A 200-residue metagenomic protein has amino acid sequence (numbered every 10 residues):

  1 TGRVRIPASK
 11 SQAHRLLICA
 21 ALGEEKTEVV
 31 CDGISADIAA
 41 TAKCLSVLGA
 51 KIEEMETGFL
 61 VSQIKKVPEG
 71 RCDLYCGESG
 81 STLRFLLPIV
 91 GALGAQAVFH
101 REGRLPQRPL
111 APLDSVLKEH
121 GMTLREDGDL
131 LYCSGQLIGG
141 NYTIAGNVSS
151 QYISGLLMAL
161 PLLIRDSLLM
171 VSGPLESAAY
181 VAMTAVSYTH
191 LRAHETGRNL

Functional and structural regions predicted by a protein language model:
T1-I34, L60-L105, S134-E176, R198: Structural motif
I18, L45, L86, L117 (+1 more regions): Residue-level signal for inorganic ion chemistry
A40-L48, I64-P68: Glycine-rich loop at the start of a catalytic domain that most often binds anionic cofactors/ligands
I52: Short, basic/aromatic recognition patches that contact phosphate-bearing ligands
L113-V116, T184: Active-site-proximal loop->helix
H120-L124: A glycine-rich helix N-cap at a beta->alpha junction
S172-V186: Aromatic- and glycine-enriched pocket-lining scaffold segments that form the walls of small-molecule binding clefts
H190-A193, G197-L200: Single conserved hydrophobic/aromatic residue that forms the stacking wall/gate of nucleotide- or nucleobase-binding
